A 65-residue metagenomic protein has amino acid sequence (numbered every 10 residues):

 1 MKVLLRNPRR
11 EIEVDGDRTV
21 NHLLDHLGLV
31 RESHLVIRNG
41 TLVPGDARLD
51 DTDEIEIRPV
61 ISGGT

Functional and structural regions predicted by a protein language model:
M1-T65: Ubiquitin-like/PB1-type beta-grasp interaction modules and other compact soluble beta-rich domains
